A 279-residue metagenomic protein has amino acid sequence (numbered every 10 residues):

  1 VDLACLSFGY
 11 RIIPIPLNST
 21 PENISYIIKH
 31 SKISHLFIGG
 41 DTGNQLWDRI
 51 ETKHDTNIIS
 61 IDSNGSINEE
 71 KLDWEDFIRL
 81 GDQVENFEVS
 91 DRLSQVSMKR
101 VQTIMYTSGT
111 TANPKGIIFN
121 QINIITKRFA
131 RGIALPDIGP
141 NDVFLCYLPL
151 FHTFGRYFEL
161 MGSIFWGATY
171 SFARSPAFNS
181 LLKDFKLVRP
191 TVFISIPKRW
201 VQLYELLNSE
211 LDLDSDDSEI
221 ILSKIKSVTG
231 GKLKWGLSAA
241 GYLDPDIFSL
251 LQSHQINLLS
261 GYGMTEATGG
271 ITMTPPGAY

Functional and structural regions predicted by a protein language model:
V1-I13, L17-P21, K29-H35, D142-V143 (+4 more regions): A short helix-loop-beta submotif of the ANL/AMP-binding
S7-R79: Structural core segment of the AMP-binding/adenylate-forming
P16, Y147-T153, A240-G241: Conserved AMP-binding
S60, D82-Y106, N113, D137-V143: Conserved pre-ATP/AMP-binding loop-to-beta segment of ANL
S63, D216-I256: Short gly/Ser/Thr-rich phosphate-binding loop of adenylate-forming enzymes
Q102-R128: Conserved AMP-binding A3 loop
I125-V143, L150-K224, K232, N257: Conserved AMP-binding/adenylation subdomain of ANL enzymes
S171-F172, S238, P245-Y279: Conserved ATP-binding loop and adjacent catalytic segment of the adenylate-forming AMP-binding
